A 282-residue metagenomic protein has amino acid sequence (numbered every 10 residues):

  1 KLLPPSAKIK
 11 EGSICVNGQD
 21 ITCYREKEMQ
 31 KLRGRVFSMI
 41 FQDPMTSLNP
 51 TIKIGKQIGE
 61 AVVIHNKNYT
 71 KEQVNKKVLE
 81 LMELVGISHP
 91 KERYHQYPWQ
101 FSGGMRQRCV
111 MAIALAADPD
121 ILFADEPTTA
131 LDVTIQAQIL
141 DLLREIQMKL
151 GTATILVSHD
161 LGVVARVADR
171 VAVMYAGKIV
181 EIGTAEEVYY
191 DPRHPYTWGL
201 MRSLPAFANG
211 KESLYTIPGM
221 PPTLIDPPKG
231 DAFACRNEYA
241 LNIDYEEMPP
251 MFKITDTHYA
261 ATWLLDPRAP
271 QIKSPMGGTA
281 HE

Functional and structural regions predicted by a protein language model:
K1, P5, F123-P127, L131-E212: P-loop NTP-binding/switch modules centered on Walker-like glycine-rich loops
S6, S88-K91, T184-E282: Short catalytic/signature loops enriched in Gly
I9-D20: Conserved ABC transporter NBD signature motif
C15, M45, T51-I64, N75 (+3 more regions): Short helical segment in ABC ATPase nucleotide-binding domains corresponding to the A-loop/adjacent helical element
Q19-D20, E72-E92, R144, M201: Conserved ABC ATPase "signature" region
Q96-F101, M105: Conserved ABC ATPase signature
A116-D120: A short, proline-enriched helix->beta-strand linker immediately N-terminal to the Walker B motif in ABC-type P-loop
